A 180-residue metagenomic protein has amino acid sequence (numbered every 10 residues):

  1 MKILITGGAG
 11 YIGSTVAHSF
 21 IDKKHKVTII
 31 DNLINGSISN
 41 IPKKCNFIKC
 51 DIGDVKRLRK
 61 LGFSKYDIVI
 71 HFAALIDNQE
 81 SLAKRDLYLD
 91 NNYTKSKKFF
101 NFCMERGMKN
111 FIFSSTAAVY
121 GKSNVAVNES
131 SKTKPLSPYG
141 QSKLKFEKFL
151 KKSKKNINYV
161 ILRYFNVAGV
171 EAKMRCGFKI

Functional and structural regions predicted by a protein language model:
M1-V170: N-terminal Rossmann-like NAD(P)+-binding domain of SDR-like oxidoreductases, especially those catalyzing
A172-M174: Adenylate-forming
G177-I180: Short, intrinsically disordered, charge-balanced linker/junction segments flanking boundaries in proteins
